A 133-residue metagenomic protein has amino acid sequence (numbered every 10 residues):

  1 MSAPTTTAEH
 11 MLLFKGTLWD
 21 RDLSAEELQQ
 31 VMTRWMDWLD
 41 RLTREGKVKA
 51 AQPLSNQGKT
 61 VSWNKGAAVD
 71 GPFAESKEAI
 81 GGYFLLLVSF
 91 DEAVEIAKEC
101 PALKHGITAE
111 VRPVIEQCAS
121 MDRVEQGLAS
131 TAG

Functional and structural regions predicted by a protein language model:
S2-G133: Conserved, structured core segments of small domains
